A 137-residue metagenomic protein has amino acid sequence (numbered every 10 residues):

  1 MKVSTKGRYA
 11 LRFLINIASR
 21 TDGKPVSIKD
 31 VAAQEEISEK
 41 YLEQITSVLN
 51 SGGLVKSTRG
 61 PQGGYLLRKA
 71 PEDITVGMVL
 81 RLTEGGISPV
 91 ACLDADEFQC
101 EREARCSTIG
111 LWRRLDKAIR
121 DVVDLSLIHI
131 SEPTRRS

Functional and structural regions predicted by a protein language model:
T5, Y9-I37: N-terminal helix-turn-helix DNA-binding core of bacterial DNA-binding proteins
K40: Key DNA-contact positions within bacterial/archaeal DNA-binding proteins
I45-N50: Basic amphipathic alpha-helical segments that dock to polyanions
S51-L54, L82: Residue cluster at the C-terminal edge of the helix-turn-helix DNA-binding motif
L54-R68: Beta-hairpin "wing" of winged helix-turn-helix
P71-D96, T108-I109, R114-D116: Conserved segment of winged-helix/HTH DNA-binding domains
H129-S137: Single conserved hydrophobic/aromatic residue that forms the stacking wall/gate of nucleotide- or nucleobase-binding
